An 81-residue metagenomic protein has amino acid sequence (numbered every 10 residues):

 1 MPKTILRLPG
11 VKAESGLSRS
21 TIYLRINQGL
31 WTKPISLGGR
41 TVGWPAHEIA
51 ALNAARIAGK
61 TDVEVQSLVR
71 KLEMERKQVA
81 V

Functional and structural regions predicted by a protein language model:
M1-Q28, A51-A58: Polyanion-binding surface elements
Q28-I35: Short, solvent-exposed alpha-helical "recognition" segments
G29, R40, S67-K71: Residue-level signal for alpha-helical context at structural boundaries
I35-T41: Short Lys/Arg-enriched helix C-cap and helix-to-coil transition segments that create basic nucleic-acid-contact patches
A50-Q78: A short, Lys/Arg-enriched interface patch at domain edges and termini
